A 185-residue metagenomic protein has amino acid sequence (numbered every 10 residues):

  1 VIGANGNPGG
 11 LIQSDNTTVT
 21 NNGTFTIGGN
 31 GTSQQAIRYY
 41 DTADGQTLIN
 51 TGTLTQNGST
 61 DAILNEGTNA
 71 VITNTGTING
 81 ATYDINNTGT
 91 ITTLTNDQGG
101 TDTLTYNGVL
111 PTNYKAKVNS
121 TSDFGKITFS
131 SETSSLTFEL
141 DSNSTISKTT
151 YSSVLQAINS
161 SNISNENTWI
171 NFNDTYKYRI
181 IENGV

Functional and structural regions predicted by a protein language model:
V1-G3, T18-G28, Q46-Q56, A70-N79 (+1 more regions): Right-handed parallel beta-helix
V1-Q13, I27-D41, Q56-E66, N79-T88 (+2 more regions): Extracellular beta-strand/beta-solenoid scaffold signature
D41, V118-T121, S161: Short, flexible beta-strand-to-coil junctions
N69, T73-S152: Extracellular beta-strand/loop-rich repeat segments of large surface/secreted proteins
S131-E139, L155-W169: C-terminal, active-site-flanking charged/polar segments
I146-I158, N167, N173-T175: Solvent-exposed, conformationally flexible loop/turn segments
N165-V185: Low-complexity acidic/polar repeat-biased segments
